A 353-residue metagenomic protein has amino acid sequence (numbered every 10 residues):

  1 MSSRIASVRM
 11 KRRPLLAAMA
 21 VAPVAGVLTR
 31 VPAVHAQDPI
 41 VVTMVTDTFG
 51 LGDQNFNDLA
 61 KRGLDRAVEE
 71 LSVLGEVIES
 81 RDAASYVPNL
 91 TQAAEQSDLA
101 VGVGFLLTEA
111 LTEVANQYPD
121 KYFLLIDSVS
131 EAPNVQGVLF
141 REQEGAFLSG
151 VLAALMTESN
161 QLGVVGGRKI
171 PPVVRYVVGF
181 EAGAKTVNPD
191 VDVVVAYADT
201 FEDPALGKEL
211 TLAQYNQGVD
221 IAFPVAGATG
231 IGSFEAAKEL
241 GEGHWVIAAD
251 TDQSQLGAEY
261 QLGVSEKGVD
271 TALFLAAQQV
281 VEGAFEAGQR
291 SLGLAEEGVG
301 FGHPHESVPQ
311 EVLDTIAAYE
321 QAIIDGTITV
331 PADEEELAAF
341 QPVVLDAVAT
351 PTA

Functional and structural regions predicted by a protein language model:
M1-L28, A33-V34: N-terminal secretory signal peptides
A36-A353: A residue-level marker of the well-folded mature domains of exported/periplasmic proteins
